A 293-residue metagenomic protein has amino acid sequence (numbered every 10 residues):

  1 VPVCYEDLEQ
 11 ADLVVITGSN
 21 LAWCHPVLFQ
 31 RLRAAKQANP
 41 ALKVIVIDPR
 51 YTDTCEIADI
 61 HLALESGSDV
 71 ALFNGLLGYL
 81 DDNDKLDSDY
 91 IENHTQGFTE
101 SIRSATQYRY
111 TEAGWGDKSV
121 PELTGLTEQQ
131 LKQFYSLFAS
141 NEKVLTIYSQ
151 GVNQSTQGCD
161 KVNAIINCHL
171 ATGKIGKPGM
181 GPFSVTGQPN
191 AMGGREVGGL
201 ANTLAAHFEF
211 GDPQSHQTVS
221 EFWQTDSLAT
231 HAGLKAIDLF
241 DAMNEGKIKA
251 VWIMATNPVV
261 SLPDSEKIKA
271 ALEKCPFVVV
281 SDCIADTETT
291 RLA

Functional and structural regions predicted by a protein language model:
V1-L32, P40-I47, V70-N74, E122 (+1 more regions): Extended redox/cofactor-interaction regions of prokaryotic respiratory oxidoreductases
A11, E142-K143: Short coil/turn segments at beta-strand junctions that form active-site/ligand-binding loops
A38-I45, R50-N141, F210: Long, well-ordered, tryptophan-enriched scaffold segments
L86-I91, L145, G176-F183: Flexible, glycine/charged-enriched surface loops at secondary-structure junctions
D117, I165, H216: Generic structural marker for isolated residues within well-ordered, non-membrane alpha-helices of soluble domains
S149: Aromatic-residue-lined binding/catalytic grooves and analogous aromatic/hydrophobic interfacial grooves in multimeric
N153-Q157: Active-site-proximal helix/loop microenvironment of the serine DD-peptidase/beta-lactamase transpeptidase fold
C159-H169: Basic, amphipathic alpha-helical segments enriched in Lys/Arg and hydrophobic/aromatic residues
